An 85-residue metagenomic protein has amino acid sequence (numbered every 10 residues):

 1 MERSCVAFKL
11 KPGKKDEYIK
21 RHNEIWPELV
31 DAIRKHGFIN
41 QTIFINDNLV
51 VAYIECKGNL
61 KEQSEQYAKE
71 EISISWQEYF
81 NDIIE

Functional and structural regions predicted by a protein language model:
E2-E17: Short glycine-/aliphatic-rich beta-strand segments at the starts of folded cytosolic domains
V6, Y18, H22, A52: Hydrophobic pocket/interface hotspot
K14-F38: Short amphipathic alpha-helical segments
K15, A52, K61-Q63: Intrinsically disordered, low-complexity acidic/polar segments
V30-V51, E55-N59: Short, glycine- and small/hydrophobic-rich beta-strand elements in well-ordered beta-sheets
H36-I39, K57-E85: An amphipathic, aromatic/His-enriched active-site/gating alpha helix that lines ligand/cofactor pockets
